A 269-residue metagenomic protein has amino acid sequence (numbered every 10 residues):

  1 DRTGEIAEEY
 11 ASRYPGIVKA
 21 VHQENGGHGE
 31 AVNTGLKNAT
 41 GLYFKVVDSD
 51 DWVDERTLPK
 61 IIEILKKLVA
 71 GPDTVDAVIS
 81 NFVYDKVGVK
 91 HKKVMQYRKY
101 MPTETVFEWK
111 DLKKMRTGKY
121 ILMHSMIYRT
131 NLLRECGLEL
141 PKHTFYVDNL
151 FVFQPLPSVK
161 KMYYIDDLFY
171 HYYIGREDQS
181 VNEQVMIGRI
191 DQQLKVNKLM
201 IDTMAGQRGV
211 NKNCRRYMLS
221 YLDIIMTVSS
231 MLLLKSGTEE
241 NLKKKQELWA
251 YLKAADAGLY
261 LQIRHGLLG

Functional and structural regions predicted by a protein language model:
D1-V21, K66: Acidic donor-binding segment of Leloir-type glycosyltransferases
I6, Q23-A39: Glycine-rich, basic loop-to-helix element that forms the pyrophosphate-binding segment of sugar-nucleotide handling
H28, D51-Y163, I174, D178-M186: Donor-binding/catalytic cores of nucleotide-activated saccharide and glycerol-phosphate transferases/polymerases
F44: Short aromatic/hydrophobic "clamp" motif used to bind/position activated sugar donors
V47-S49: Catalytic metal- and UDP-sugar-binding loop of GT-A-like glycosyltransferases, i.e., residues flanking the conserved
Q192-Y217, A257-L259: C-terminal, non-catalytic tails of nucleotide-sugar-dependent glycosyltransferases
L219-L232: Amphipathic alpha-helical repeat scaffolds of TPR domains
K235-G269: Membrane-interface aromatic/basic loop that binds lipid-linked glycans or pyrophosphate carriers, typified by
